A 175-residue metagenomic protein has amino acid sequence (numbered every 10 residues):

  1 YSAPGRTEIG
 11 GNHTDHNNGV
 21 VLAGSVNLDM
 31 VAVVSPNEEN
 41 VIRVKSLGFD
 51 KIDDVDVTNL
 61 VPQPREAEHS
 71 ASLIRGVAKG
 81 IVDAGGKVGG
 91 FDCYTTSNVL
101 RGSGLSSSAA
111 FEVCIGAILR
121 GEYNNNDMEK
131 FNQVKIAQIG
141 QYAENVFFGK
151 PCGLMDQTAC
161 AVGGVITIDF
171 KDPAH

Functional and structural regions predicted by a protein language model:
Y1-V31, S35-V44: N-terminal, positively charged, Ser/Thr/Ala/Gly-biased leader segments that form transit/presequence-like amphipathic
S2, L105-S107, A159: Active-site nucleophile and cofactor-binding loops and adjacent substrate-binding regions of central metabolic enzymes
E8-G10, Y94, T167-D169: Structured core elements
N17, G121-H175: ATP-dependent small-molecule kinase catalytic core of the GHMP/sugar-kinase superfamily and closely related
L22-G24, S108, T158: His/acidic/aromatic-lined binding-pocket segments of jelly-roll/cupin-type domains and related regulatory beta-sandwich
S25-N27, V88, L154, V162-G163: Short, solvent-exposed loop/turn segments at the edges of secondary structure
L28-I139: Anion-binding (especially nucleotide phosphate/pyrophosphate-binding) glycine-rich loop and adjoining beta-alpha core
